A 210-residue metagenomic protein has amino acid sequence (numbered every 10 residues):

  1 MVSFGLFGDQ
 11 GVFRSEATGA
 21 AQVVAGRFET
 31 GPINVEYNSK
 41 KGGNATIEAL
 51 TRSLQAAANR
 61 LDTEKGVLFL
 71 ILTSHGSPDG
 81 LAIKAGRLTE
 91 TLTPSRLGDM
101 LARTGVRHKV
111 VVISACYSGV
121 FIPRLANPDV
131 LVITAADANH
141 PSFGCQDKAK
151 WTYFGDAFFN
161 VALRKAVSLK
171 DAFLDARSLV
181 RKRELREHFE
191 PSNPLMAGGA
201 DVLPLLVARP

Functional and structural regions predicted by a protein language model:
M1, R14-A21, A25, I47 (+6 more regions): Extracytoplasmic/secreted envelope proteins and their assembly/folding machinery, especially bacterial periplasmic
F4-G11, Y37-A45, A58-N59, A82-L88 (+2 more regions): Second-shell loop/turn segments in exported
G8-G11, T18, Q22, R186-P210: Disordered regulatory segments flanking catalytic cores
Q10-R14, G43-I47, P78-K84, G119-P123 (+3 more regions): Extracytoplasmic/secreted cell-surface and envelope-processing proteins
G26-K65, P191: Functional beta-strand-loop-alpha-helix junction segments that form "active/interaction loops" within catalytic
A57-A85, K109, A115-P141: Active-site microenvironments of hydrolase-like enzyme catalytic domains
S74-T104: A short, glycine/acidic-enriched catalytic loop
A115-V202: Active-site-proximal C-terminal subdomain of hydrolase catalytic domains
